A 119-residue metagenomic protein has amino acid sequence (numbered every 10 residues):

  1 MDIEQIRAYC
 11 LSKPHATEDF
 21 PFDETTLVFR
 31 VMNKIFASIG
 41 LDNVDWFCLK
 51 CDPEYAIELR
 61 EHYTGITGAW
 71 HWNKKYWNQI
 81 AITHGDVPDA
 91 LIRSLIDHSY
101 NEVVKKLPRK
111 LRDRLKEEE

Functional and structural regions predicted by a protein language model:
M1-E119: Charge-dense, helix-prone N-terminal extensions
